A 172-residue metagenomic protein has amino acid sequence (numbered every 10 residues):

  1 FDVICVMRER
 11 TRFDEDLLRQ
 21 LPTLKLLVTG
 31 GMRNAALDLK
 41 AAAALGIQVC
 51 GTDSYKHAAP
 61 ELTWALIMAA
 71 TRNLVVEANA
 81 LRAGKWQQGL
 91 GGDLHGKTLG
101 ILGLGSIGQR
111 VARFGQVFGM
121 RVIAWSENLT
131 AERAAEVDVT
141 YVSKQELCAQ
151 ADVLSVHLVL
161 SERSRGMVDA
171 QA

Functional and structural regions predicted by a protein language model:
F1-R8, G119, E132: N-terminal glycine-/charge-rich "phosphate-binding" loop or analogous flexible N-terminal tail
V3-A78, G92: Phosphate/diphosphate ligand-binding glycine-rich loop within oxidoreductases
L18-P22, A43, R82, H95 (+2 more regions): Alpha-helix boundary recognition
R33-A36, S54, K85, T98 (+1 more regions): Residue-level detector of alpha-helix initiation sites
N34, K56, L81, L129 (+1 more regions): Residue-level detector of flexible, active-site-proximal loop/helix-junction positions within diverse enzyme catalytic
A80-Q88: A short, charged, Gly/Pro-tolerant segment at domain boundaries
G89-A172: Rossmann-like dinucleotide/phosphate-binding beta-alpha-beta segment
